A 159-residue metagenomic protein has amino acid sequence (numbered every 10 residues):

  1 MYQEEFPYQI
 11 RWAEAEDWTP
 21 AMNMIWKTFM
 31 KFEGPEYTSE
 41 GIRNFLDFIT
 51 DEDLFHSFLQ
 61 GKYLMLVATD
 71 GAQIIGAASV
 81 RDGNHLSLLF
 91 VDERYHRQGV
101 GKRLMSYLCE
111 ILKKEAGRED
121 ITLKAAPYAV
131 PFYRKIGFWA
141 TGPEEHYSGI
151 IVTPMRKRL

Functional and structural regions predicted by a protein language model:
Q9-N23: A short beta-loop-alpha structural element at the N-terminal edge of CoA-dependent acyl/N-acetyltransferase catalytic
W12, D120-K124, R134, W139-P154: Conserved catalytic-core motifs of GNAT/GCN5-like acyltransferases
W26-D53: Conserved GNAT-fold acetyl-CoA-binding loop/helix
D51-L66: A short helix-loop-beta-strand connector motif used in the catalytic cores of GNAT acetyltransferases and, in some
K62-G76: Conserved beta-hairpin
L86-H96: A short, internal acetyl-CoA/4′-phosphopantetheine-binding micro-motif in the GNAT/acyltransferase core
R97-E110: Conserved acetyl-CoA-binding loop-helix of GNAT-fold acetyltransferases
L112-A126: Conserved GNAT acetyl-CoA-binding A-motif
